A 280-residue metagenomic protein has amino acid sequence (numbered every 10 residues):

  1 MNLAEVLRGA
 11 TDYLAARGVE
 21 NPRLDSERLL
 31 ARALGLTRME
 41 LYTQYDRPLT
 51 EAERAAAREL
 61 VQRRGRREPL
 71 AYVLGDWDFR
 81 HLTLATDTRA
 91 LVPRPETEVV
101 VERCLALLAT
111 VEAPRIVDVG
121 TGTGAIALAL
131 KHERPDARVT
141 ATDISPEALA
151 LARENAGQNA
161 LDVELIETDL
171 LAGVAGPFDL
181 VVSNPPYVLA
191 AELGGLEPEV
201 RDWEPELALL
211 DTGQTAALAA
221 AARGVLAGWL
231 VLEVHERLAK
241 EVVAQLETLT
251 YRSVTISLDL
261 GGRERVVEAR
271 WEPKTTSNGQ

Functional and structural regions predicted by a protein language model:
M1-L36, E40: Non-catalytic accessory regions of SAM-dependent methyltransferases
R23, L30-A106: Conserved AdoMet
L29, R67, T97, I126 (+7 more regions): Residue-level signal for inorganic ion chemistry
T83, R138, D162-E164, R252-T255: Conserved beta-strand segments of alpha/beta enzyme cores
P95-G195: Conserved SAM/SAH cofactor-binding pocket of Class I
Y187-A217: Mobile active-site "lid"/loop adjacent to the S-adenosyl-L-methionine
T212-W271: Conserved Class I SAM-dependent methyltransferase catalytic core
P273-Q280: Flexible, glycine-/basic-rich loop-and-beta segments that form/coincide with the SAM-dependent methyltransferase
